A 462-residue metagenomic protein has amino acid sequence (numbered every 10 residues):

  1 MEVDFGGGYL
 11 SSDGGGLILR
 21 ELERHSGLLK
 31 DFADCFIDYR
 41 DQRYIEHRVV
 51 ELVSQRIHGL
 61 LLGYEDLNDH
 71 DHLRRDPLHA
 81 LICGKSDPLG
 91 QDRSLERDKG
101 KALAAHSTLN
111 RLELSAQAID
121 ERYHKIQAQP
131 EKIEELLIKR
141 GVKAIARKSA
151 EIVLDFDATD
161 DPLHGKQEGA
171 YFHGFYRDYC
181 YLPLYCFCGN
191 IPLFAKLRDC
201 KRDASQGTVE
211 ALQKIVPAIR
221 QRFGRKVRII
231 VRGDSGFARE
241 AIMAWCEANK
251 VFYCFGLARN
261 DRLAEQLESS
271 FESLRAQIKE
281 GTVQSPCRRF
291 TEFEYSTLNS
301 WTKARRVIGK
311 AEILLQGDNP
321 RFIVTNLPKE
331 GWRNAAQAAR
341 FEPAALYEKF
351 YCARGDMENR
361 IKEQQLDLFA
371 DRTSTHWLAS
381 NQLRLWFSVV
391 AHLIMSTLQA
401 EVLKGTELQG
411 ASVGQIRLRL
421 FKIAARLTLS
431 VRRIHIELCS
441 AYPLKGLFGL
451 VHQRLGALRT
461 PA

Functional and structural regions predicted by a protein language model:
M1-D178, L182-D203, T208-G224, Q399 (+1 more regions): Dynamic "connector" segments at or just before major functional cores
M1-F5, C254-L366, Q453-A462: An anionic, glycine-rich sequence signature occurring as long contiguous blocks
L22, H70, F341-L383, F387-Q399: Short amphipathic alpha-helical "interface-anchor" segments enriched in bulky aromatics
E151-D155, R228-I230, F252-C254: Structural preference for beta-strand elements that scaffold enzyme active sites
D157, K226-F237: Acidic/histidine-rich, metal-coordinating catalytic segments
G174-D178, P183, Q213, A248-L263: Acidic, His- and aromatic-enriched active-site or binding-groove loops in soluble protein domains that engage sugars
G224, M243-F252: Short, surface-exposed basic-aromatic patches at helix termini and helix-loop junctions that form
D371-A441: Basic, amphipathic alpha-helical segments enriched in Lys/Arg and hydrophobic/aromatic residues
